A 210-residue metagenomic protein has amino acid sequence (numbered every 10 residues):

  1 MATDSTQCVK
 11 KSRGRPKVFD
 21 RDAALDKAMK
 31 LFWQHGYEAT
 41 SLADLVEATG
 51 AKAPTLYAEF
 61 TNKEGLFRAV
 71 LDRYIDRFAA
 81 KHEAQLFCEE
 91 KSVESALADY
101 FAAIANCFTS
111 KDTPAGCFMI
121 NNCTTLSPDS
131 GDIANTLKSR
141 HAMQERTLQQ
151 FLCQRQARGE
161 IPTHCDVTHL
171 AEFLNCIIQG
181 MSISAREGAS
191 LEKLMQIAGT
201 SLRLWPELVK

Functional and structural regions predicted by a protein language model:
M1-F19, K210: N-terminal intrinsically disordered/low-complexity leader segments
A2, A23, K27, L31-G65 (+1 more regions): Helix-turn-helix
A69, A84-A115, V167-L174: Hydrophobic alpha-helical connector segments
D72-F78: Short, basic, alpha-helical segments at the C-terminal edge of helix-turn-helix-like DNA-binding modules
K91, S95-D99, G131-A157, H169 (+1 more regions): Amphipathic alpha-helical packing segments from all-alpha helical-bundle domains
S95-L97, S110-N135: Amphipathic alpha-helical segments used for helix-helix packing
C107-S110, Q154, L174-E192, L204-K210: Amphipathic C-terminal alpha-helical segment
A115, I120, H164-S184, I197-L204: Hydrophobic alpha-helical segments that form the core of small-molecule binding pockets and/or dimer interfaces
